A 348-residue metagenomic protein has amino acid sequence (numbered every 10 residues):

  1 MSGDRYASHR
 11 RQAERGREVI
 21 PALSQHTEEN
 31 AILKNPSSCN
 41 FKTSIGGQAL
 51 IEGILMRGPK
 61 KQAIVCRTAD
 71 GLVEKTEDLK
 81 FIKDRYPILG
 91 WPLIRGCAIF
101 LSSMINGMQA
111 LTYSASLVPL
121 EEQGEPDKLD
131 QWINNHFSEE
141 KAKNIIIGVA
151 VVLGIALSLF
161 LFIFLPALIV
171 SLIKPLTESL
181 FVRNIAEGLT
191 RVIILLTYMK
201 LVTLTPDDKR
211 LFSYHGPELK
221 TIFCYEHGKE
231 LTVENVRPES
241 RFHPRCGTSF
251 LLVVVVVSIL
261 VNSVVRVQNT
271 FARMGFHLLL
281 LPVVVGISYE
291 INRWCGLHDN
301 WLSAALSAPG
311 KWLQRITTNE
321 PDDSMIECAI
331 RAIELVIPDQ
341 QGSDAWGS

Functional and structural regions predicted by a protein language model:
Y6, R11, G16-P126: Divalent-cation
P21-S24, K34-L50, I54-M56, T177 (+4 more regions): Polar-ligand-bearing catalytic/cofactor-coordination segments of membrane-embedded or membrane-tethered inner-membrane
A31-I45, A49-L50, D130-L168, L172-L176: Cytosolic-side membrane-entry/anchor segment at the start of a transmembrane helix
I88-Y113, E187-F212, L281-L297: Hydrophobic alpha-helical membrane-embedded segments
Y113-L117, G154-S179, V254-V285, Y289: Juxtamembrane "helix exit" motif at the C-terminal ends of alpha-helical transmembrane segments in multi-pass membrane
W132-K141, L168-A186, V265-G275, W294-A305 (+1 more regions): Membrane interface segments of multi-pass transport proteins and intramembrane proteases
A142-F160, E239-V264: Transmembrane alpha-helical segments and their cytosolic interface motifs in multi-pass membrane proteins
K143, I147, V151, R183-R191 (+3 more regions): Residue-level signature of transmembrane alpha-helical entry/exit and packing/kink sites in multi-pass membrane
